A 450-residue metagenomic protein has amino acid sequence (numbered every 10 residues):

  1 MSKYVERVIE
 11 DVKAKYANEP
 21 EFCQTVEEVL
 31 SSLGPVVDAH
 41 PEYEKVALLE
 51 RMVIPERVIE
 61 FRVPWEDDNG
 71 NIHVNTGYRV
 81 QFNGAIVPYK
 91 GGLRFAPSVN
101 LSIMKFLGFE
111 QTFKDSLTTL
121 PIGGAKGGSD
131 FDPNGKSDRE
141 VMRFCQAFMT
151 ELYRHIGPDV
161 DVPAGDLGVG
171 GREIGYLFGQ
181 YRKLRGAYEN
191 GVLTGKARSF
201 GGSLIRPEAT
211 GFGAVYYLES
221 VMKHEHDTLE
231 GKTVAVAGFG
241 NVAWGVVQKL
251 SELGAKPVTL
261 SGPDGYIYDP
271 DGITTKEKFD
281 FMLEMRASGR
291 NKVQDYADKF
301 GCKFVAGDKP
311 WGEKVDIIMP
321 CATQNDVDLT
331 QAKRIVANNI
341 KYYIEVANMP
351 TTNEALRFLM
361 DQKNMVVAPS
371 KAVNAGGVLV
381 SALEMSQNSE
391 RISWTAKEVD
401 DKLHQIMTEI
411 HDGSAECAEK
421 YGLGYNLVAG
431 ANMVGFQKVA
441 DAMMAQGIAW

Functional and structural regions predicted by a protein language model:
S2-T25, V221-M222, V336-W450: Adenosine-phosphate binding glycine-rich loop
P20-C23, A39-V46, T119, I156-G165 (+4 more regions): Flexible, glycine/charged-enriched surface loops at secondary-structure junctions
E42-H73: Structured beta-strand/loop patches that form or line metal/cofactor-binding pockets in enzymes
F61-I122, K126, D130: Phosphate-interaction motifs
A96, D115-E230: Glycine/serine-rich phosphate-binding loop and adjoining beta1-alpha1 elements at the start of nucleotide-handling
G202-G312: Glycine-rich phosphate/diphosphate-binding loop of Rossmann-like nucleotide-binding domains
G265-V367, A372: Rossmann-like adenosine-cofactor binding region
